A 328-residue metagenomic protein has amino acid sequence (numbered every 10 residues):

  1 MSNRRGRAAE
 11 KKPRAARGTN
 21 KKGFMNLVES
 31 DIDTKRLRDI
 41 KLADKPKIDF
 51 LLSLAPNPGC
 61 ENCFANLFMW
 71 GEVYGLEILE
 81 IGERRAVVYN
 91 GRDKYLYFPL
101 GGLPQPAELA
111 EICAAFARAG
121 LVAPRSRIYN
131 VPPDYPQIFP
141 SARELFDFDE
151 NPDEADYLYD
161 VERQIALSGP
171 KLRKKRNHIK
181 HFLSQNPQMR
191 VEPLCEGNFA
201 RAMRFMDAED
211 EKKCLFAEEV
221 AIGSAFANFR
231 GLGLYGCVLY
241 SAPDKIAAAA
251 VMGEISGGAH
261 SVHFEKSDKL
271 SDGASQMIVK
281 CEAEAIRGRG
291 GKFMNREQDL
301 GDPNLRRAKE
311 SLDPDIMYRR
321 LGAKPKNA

Functional and structural regions predicted by a protein language model:
N3-A9, P13-R17: Short, low-complexity intrinsically disordered segments enriched in small and basic residues
N3-R7, K22-K41, A166-L167, N177-E196: Conserved N-terminal entry element of GNAT/NAT acetyltransferase domains
F24-G82, A217-E218: Amide-forming acyltransferase catalytic core, primarily the GNAT-like/NAT-type and related acyltransferase folds
C60-D134, A242-K269: Conserved donor-binding loop and adjoining core beta-sheet/short helix segment in diverse acyl/aminoacyl transferases
Y135-E150, N177, L300-M317: Conserved active-site alpha-helix within GNAT-family acetyltransferase domains
R143-C214: Acyltransferase donor/substrate-recognition loop-hinge adjacent to the catalytic core
E196-H263: A mid-sequence, solvent-exposed acidic-amphipathic segment
Y235-N327: Aromatic (often tryptophan-rich) hydrophobic motifs at membrane interfaces
